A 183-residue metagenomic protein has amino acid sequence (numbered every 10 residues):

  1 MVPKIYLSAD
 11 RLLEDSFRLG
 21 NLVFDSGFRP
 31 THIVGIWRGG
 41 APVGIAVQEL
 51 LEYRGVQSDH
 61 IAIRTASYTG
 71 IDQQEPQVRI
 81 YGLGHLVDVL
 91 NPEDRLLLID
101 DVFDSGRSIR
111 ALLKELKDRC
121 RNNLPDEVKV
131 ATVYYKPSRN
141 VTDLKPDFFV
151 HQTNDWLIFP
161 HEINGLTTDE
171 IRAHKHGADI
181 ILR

Functional and structural regions predicted by a protein language model:
M1-R183: PRPP-associated nucleotide enzymes
